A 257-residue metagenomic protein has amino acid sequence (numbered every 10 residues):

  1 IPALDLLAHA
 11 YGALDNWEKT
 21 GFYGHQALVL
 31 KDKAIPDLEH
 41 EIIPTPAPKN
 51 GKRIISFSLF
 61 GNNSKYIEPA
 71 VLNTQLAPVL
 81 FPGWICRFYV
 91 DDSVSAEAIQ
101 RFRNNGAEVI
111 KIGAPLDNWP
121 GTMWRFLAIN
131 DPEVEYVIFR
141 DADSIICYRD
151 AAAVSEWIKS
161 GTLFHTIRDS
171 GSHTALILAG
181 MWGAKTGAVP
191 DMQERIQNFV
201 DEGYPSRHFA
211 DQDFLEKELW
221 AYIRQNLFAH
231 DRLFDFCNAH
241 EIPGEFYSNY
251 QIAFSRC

Functional and structural regions predicted by a protein language model:
D92-E135: Active-site-proximal specificity loops/subdomain of glycosyltransferases
V137-F139: Short aromatic/hydrophobic "clamp" motif used to bind/position activated sugar donors
I146-I177: Conserved donor-nucleotide/metal-binding helix-loop-beta segment in metal-dependent transferases, i.e., the alpha-helix
K185-C257: Catalytic core and acceptor-binding pocket of nucleotide-sugar-dependent glycosyltransferases
